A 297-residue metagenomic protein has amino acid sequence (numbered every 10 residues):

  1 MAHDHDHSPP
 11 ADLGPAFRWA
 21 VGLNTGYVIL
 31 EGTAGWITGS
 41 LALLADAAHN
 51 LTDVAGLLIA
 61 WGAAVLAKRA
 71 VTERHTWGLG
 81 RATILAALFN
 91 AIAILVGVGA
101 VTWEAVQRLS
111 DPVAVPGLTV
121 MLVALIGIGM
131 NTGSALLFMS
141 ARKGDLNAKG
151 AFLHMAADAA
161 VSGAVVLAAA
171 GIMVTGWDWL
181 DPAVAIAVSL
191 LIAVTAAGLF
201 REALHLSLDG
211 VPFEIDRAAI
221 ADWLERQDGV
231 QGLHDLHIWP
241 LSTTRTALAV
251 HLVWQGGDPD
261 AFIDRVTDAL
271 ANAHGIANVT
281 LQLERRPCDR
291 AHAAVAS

Functional and structural regions predicted by a protein language model:
A2-P15, W19, A42, A48 (+2 more regions): Alpha-helical transmembrane segments and adjacent TM-loop junctions that form the membrane-embedded core of multi-pass
A20-L30: The first (N-terminal) embedded transmembrane alpha-helix
T33-L44: Short, hydrophobic transmembrane alpha-helix segments
